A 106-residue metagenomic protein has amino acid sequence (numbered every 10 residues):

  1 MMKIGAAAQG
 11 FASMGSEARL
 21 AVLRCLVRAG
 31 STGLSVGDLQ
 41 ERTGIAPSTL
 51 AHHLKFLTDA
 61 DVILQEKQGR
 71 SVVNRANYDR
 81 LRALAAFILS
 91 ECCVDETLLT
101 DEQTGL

Functional and structural regions predicted by a protein language model:
M1-A7, R24-R28, Y78-L106: Amphipathic alpha-helical dimerization/coiled-coil segments that flank or bridge DNA-binding/regulatory modules
G5-A46, Q68-R80: N-terminal helix-turn-helix DNA-binding core of bacterial DNA-binding proteins
E41, T58-D59: Alpha-helical residues within the helix-turn-helix
L54-K55: Short, hydrophobic-biased segments on the C-terminal half of alpha helices that form "recognition helices"
